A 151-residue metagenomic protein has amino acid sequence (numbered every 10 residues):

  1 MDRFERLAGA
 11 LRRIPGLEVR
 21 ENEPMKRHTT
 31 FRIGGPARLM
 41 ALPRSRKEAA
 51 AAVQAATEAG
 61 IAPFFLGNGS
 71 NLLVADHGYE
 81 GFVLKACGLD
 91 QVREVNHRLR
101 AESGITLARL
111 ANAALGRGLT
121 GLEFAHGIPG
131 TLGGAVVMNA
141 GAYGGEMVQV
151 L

Functional and structural regions predicted by a protein language model:
D2-L132, V136: Anion-binding (especially nucleotide phosphate/pyrophosphate-binding) glycine-rich loop and adjoining beta-alpha core
A135-L151: ATP-dependent small-molecule kinase catalytic core of the GHMP/sugar-kinase superfamily and closely related
